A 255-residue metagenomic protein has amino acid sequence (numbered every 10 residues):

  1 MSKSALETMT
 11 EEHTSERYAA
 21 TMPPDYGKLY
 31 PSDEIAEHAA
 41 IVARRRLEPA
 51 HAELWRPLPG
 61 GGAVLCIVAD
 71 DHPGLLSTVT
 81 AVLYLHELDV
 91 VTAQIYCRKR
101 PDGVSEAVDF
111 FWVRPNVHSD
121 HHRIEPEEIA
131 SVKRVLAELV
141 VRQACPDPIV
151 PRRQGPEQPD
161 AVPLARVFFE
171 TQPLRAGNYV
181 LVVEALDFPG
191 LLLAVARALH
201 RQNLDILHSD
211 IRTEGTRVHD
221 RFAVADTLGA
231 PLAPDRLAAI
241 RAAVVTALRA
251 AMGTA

Functional and structural regions predicted by a protein language model:
M1-A255: Regulatory modules associated with amino-acid/nitrogen control
